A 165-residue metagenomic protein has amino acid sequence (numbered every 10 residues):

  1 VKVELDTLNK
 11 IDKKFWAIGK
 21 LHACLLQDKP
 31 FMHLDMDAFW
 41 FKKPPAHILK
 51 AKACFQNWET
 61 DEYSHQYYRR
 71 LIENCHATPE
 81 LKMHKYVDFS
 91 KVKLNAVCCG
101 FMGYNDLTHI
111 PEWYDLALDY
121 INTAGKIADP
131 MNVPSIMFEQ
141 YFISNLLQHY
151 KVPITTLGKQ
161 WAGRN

Functional and structural regions predicted by a protein language model:
V1-L26: Active-site-proximal specificity loops/subdomain of glycosyltransferases
V1-T7, P30-F31, I48-Q56: Active-site regions of enzymes building and remodeling cell-envelope glycoconjugates
D12, W40-T78: Conserved donor-nucleotide/metal-binding helix-loop-beta segment in metal-dependent transferases, i.e., the alpha-helix
A23, C54, F101-G103: Conserved hydrophobic/aromatic beta-strand scaffold that supports enzyme active sites
A23-D28, P44-H47: Alpha-helix C-terminal capping segments
K29-F39: Short beta-strand-to-loop acidic/aromatic patch adjacent to the donor-nucleotide binding site
L34-M36, F55-N57, Y104-N105, E139: Short His-Asn-centered micro-motif
K85-N165: Catalytic core and acceptor-binding pocket of nucleotide-sugar-dependent glycosyltransferases
